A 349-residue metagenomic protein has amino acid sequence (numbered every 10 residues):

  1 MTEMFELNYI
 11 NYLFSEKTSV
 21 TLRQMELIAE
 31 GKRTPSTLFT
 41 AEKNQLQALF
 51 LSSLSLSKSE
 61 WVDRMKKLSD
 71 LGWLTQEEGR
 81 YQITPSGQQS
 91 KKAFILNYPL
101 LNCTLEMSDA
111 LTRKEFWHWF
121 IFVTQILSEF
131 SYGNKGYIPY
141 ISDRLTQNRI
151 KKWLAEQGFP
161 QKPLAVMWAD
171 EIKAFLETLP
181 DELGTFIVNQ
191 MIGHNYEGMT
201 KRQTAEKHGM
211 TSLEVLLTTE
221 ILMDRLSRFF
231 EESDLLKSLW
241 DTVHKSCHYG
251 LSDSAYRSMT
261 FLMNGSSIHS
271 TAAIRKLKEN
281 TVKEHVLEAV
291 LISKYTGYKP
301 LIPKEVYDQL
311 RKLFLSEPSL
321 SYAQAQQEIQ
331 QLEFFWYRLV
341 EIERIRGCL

Functional and structural regions predicted by a protein language model:
M1-L56, N148, K152-K162: Short, amphipathic alpha-helical interface elements at domain boundaries that mediate macromolecular binding
N8-E16, G184-G198, L251-S266, V306-P318: Short, amphipathic alpha-helical "recognition" segments used to contact nucleic acids or chromatin
M25, Q203-E206, T271-A273, S321-E328: Short alpha-helical "recognition helix" segments of helix-turn-helix
E60-T75, I221-M223, A289, R344: Basic amphipathic alpha-helical segments that dock to polyanions
K66-G79, R228-E231, Y295, I345-L349: A short, conserved structural fragment
T75-E115: Accessory beta->alpha helical hairpin/"wing" motif in late/C-terminal subdomains of nucleic-acid enzymes
P99-L176: Exposed, interaction-prone assembly regions rather than primary DNA-binding/catalytic cores
L226-V243, S293-Q309, C348-L349: Short Lys/Arg-enriched helix C-cap and helix-to-coil transition segments that create basic nucleic-acid-contact patches
